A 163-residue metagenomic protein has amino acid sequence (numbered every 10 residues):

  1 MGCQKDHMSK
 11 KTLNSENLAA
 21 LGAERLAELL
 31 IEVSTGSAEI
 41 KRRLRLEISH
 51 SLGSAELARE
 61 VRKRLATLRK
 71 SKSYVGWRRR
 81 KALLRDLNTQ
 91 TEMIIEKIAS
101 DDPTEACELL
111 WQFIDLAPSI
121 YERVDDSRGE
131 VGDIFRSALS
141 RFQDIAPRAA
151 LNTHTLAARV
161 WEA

Functional and structural regions predicted by a protein language model:
M1-E24, E28-I31, T35-A163: Eukaryote-biased, non-catalytic alpha-solenoid scaffold regions
